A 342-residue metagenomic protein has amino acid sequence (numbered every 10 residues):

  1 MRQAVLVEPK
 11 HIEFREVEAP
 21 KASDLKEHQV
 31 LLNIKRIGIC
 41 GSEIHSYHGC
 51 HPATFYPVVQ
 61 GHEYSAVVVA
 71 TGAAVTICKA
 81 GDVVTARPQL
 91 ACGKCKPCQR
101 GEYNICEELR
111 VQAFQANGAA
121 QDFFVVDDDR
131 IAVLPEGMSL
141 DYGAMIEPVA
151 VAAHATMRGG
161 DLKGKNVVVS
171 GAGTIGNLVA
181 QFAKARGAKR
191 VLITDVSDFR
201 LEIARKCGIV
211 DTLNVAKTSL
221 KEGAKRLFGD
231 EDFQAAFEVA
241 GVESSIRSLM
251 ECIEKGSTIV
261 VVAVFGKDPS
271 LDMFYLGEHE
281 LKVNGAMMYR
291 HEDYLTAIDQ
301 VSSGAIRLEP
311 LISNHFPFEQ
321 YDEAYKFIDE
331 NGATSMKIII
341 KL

Functional and structural regions predicted by a protein language model:
Q3, E243, R247-E251, H291-L342: C-terminal hydrophobic helical "lid"/dimerization subdomain of Rossmann-like NAD(P)H-dependent oxidoreductases
A22-I37, C50-K96, R130-G137: Glycine-rich beta-strand-centered segment in the early N-terminal region that forms part of a ligand/cofactor-binding
V69, V191-L192, V260: Conserved beta-strand positions in the Rossmann-like core of class I SAM-dependent methyltransferases
C92-S170, E309: NAD(P)H dinucleotide-binding glycine-rich loop of Rossmann-like/cofactor-binding domains, especially the beta1-alpha1
M138-K217, E222: Mid-domain Rossmann-like dinucleotide-binding core that forms the NAD(H)/NADP(H) cofactor-binding site
G159-K163, E202-K282: Glycine-rich cofactor phosphate-binding loops and adjacent beta1-alpha1 units of small-molecule cofactor enzyme domains
V196-S197, F265, Y289: Residues in the short beta-alpha loop(s) of Rossmann-like NAD(P)-binding domains
